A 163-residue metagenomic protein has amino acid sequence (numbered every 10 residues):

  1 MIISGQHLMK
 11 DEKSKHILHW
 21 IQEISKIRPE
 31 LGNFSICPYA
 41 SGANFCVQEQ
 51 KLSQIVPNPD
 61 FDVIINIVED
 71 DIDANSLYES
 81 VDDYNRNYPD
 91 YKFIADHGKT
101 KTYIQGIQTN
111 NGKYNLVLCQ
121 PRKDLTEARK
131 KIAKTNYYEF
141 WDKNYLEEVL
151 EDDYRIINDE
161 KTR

Functional and structural regions predicted by a protein language model:
I3-R163: Expand to "…catalyze enediolate/carbanion chemistry for C-C bond making/breaking, isomerization, decarboxylation
